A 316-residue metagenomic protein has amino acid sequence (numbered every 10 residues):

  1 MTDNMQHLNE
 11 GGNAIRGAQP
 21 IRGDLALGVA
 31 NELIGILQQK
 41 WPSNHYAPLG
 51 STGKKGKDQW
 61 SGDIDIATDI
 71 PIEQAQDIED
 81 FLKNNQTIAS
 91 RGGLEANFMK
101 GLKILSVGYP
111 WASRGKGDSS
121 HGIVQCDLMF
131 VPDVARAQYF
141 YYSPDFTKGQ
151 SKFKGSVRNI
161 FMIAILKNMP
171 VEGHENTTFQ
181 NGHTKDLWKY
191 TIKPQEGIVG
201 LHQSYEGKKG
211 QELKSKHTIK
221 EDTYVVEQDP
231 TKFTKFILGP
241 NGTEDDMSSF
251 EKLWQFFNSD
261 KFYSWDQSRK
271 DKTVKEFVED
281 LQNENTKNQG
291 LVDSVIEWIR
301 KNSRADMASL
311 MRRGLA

Functional and structural regions predicted by a protein language model:
M1-L49: Helical scaffold of the NTase/Pol beta-like nucleotidyltransferase catalytic core
L8-N9, A14, A47-G53, Q59 (+4 more regions): Generic detector of intrinsically disordered, low-complexity, polar/charged segments
G12-I21, I64-A67, Y139-G149: Charged, low-complexity surface segments at secondary-structure and domain boundaries
R16-I34, T68-Q125: Metal-dependent nucleotidyltransferase catalytic core
N31-Q76: Active-site nucleotide-donor binding segment shared across nucleotidyl transfer reactions
Q39-S43, T87-G92, L166-H174: Structural alpha-beta junctions
V107-L315: Catalytic cores of NTP-dependent nucleotidyl/adenyl transfer enzymes across multiple folds
